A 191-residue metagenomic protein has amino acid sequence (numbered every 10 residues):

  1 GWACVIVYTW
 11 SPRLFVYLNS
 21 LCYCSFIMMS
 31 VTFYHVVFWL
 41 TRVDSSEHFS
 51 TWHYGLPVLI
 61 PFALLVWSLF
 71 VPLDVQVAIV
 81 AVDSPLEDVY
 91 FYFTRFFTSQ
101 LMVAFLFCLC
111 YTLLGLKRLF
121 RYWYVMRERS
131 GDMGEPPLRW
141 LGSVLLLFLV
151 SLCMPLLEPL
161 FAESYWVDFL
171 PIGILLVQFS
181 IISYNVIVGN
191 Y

Functional and structural regions predicted by a protein language model:
G1, W10-V43, E47, T51-W67 (+2 more regions): Individual alpha-helical transmembrane segments in multi-pass integral membrane proteins
A3-R13, S68-D74, C153-E163: Juxtamembrane "helix-exit" motif on the non-cytosolic side of transmembrane helices
V5-Y17, A81-Y90: Membrane-interface interhelical loops and short amphipathic "cap" helices that link adjacent transmembrane segments
M29-H35, L109-Y124: Membrane-water interface of transmembrane alpha-helices
T41-V71, A81, F91-L101, D132-L147: The cytoplasmic-loop to transmembrane-helix boundary for the fourth helix
V66-K117, S164-D168: Extracellular-loop-to-transmembrane junctions of the mid-late helices
K117-P137: Intracellular signaling interfaces of 7-transmembrane GPCRs
M133, V144-N190: Interfacial "cap-and-anchor" motif at the non-cytosolic start of specific transmembrane alpha-helices
